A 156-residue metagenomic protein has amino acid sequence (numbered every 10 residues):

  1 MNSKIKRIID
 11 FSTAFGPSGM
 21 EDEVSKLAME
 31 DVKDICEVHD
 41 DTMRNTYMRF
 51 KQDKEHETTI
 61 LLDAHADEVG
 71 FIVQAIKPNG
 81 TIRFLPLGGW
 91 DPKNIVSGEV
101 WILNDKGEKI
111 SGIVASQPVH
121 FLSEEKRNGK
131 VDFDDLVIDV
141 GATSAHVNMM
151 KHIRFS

Functional and structural regions predicted by a protein language model:
M1-S156: N-terminal hydrophobic/helix-forming segments and targeting peptides
